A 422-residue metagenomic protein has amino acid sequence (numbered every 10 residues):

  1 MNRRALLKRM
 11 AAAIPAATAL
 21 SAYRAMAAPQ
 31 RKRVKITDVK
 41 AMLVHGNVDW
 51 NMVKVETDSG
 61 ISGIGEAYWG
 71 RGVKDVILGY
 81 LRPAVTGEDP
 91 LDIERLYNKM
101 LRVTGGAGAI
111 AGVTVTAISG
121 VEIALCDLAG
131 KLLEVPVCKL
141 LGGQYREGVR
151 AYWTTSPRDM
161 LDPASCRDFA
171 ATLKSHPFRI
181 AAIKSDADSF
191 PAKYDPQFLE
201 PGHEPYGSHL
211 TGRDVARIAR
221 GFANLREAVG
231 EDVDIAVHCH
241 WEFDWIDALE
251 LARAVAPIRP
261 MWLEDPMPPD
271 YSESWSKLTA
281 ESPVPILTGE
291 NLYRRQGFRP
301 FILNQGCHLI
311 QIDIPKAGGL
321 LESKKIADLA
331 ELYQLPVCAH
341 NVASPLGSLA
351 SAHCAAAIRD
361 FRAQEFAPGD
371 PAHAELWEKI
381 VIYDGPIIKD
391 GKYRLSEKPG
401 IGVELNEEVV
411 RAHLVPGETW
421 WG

Functional and structural regions predicted by a protein language model:
M1-N2: N-terminal secretory signal peptides
A5-A25: N-terminal export signals
M10, W377-G422: C-terminal extensions of enzymes
L20-N47, V53-V55, S62: C-terminal segment of N-terminal export signals and the immediately downstream linker at the start of the mature
I36, G60, V121, E134 (+6 more regions): Conserved, mostly hydrophobic/aromatic
S62-L133: Metal- or metallocofactor-binding catalytic centers and their adjacent structured scaffolds across diverse enzyme
D75-V76, P83, E88, R95 (+3 more regions): Shared catalytic-loop signature of beta/alpha-barrel
G148, Y152-S276: Metal-dependent enolase-superfamily TIM-barrel catalytic cores that perform enediolate-based chemistry
